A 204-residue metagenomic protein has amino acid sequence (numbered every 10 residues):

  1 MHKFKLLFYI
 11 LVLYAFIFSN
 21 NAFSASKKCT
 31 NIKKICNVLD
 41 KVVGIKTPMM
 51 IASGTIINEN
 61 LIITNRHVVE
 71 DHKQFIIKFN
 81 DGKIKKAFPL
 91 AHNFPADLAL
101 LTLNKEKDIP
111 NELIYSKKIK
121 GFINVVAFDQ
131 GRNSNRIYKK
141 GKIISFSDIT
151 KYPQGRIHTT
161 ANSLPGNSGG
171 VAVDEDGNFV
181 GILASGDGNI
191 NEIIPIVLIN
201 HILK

Functional and structural regions predicted by a protein language model:
M1-Y9: Bacterial N-terminal signal peptides that target proteins for export
Y9-F18: Bacterial N-terminal signal peptides
S19-S24: Boundary at the C-terminal end of the N-terminal hydrophobic targeting segment
K27, K34-M49, N104-N111, N135-K204: Active-site region of chymotrypsin-like
T30-N31, A87: Short secondary-structure capping/turn segments at boundaries of alpha-helices and beta-strands
V42, M50-I51, N58-I137, P153-Q154 (+1 more regions): Conserved active-site neighborhood of the chymotrypsin/trypsin-like protease fold
I56, A87-P89, I143, F179: Conserved hydrophobic positions within beta-strands
I57-N58, E175: A cytosolic small-molecule/anion-sensing beta-strand core signal
